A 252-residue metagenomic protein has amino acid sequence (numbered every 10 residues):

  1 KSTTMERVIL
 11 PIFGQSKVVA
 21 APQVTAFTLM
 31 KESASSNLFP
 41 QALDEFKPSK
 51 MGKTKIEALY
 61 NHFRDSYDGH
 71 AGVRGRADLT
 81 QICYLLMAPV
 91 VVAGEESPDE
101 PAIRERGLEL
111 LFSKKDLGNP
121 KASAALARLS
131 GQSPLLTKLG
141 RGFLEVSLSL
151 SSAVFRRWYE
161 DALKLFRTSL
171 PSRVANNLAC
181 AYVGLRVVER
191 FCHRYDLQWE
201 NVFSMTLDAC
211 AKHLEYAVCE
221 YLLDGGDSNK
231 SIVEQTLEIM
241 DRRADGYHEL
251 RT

Functional and structural regions predicted by a protein language model:
K1-F143: Conserved NTP-binding/hydrolysis core of motor NTPases
S33, T54, S66-Y67, Q81 (+2 more regions): Extended alpha-helical interface modules used as scaffolds for assembling large macromolecular complexes
